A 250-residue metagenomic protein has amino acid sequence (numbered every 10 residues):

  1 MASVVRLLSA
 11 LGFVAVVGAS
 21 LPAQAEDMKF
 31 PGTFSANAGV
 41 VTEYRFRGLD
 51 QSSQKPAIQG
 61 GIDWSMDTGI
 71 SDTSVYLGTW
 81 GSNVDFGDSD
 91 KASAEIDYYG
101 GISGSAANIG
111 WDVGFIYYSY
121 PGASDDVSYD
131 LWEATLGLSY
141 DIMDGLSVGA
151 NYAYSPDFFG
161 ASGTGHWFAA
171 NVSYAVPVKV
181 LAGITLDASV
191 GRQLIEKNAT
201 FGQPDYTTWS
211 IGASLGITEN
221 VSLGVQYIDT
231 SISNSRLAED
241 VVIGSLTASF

Functional and structural regions predicted by a protein language model:
M1-T33: Cleavable N-terminal export/targeting peptides
E26-I70, S74-D85: Short glycine/proline- and aromatic-enriched beta-strand/turn motifs that initiate or cap beta-hairpins
G32, Q54-I58, A92-I96, I109 (+4 more regions): Residues that define the transmembrane beta-barrel architecture of outer-membrane proteins
F34, G69-L77, A107-V113, M143-V148 (+2 more regions): Repeated loop/turn-to-beta-strand initiation elements of outer-membrane beta-barrel proteins
A36-A38, I62, L77-T79, G100 (+8 more regions): Membrane-embedded beta-strand positions of outer-membrane beta-barrel proteins
V40-F46, M66, G81-D85, G104-A106 (+7 more regions): Transmembrane beta-strands of outer-membrane beta-barrel pores
Y129-T200, P204, Y227: Detector for outer-membrane/organellar transmembrane beta-barrel domains, recognizing the amphipathic beta-strand
Y174-V176, L215, L237-F250: Outer-membrane beta-barrel "beta-signal"
